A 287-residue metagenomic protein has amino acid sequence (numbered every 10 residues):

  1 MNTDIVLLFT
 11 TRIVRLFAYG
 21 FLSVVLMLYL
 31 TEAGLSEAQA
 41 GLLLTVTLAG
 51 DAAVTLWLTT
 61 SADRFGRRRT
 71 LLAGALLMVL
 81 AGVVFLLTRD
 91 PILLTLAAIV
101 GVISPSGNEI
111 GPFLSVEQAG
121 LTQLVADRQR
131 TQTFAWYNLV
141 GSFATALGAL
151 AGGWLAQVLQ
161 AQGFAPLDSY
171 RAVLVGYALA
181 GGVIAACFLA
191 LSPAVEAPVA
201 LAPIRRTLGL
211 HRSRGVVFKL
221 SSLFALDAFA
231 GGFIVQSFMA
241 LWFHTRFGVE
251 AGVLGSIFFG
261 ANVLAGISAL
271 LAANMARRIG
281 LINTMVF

Functional and structural regions predicted by a protein language model:
M1-A52, V216-F259: Helix-loop boundary and gating motifs at the non-cytosolic
I13, A81, P91-P112: Hydrophobic core of transmembrane alpha-helices in multi-pass small-molecule transporters, especially MFS/SLC-type
M27-L28, E32, A146-D168, L241 (+1 more regions): Transmembrane alpha-helix termini and helix-breaking/packing motifs in multi-pass membrane transporters
E37-A38, P112-F113, V125-Y137, A251-G252: Loop-to-transmembrane helix entry/capping segments in MFS-fold secondary transporters and related SLC/MFSD carriers
L42-T60, L147, F259-L271: Central cavity-lining transmembrane alpha-helices of secondary-active solute carriers, predominantly the Major
V54-G66, A156, S268-L281: Helix-to-loop junctions at the C-terminal end of transmembrane segments in multipass secondary transporters
R69-V84, N283-F287: Structural signature of the two symmetry-related core transmembrane helices
G152, A156, A178-V199: C-terminal membrane-cytosol helix-exit motif in multi-pass small-molecule transporters
